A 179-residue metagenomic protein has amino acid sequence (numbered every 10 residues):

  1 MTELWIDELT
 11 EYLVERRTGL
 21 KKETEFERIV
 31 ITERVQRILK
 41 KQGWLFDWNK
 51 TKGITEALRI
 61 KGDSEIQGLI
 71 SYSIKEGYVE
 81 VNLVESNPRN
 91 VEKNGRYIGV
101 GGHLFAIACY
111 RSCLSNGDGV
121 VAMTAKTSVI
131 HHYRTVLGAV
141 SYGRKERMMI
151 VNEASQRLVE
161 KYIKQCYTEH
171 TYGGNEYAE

Functional and structural regions predicted by a protein language model:
M1-G95, Y110-V120, S128-H131, T135-E179: Non-catalytic substrate-recognition and accessory regions of acyl/acetyltransferase enzymes
G95-I107: Conserved acetyl-CoA pyrophosphate-binding loop and the N-cap/start of the following alpha-helix in GNAT-like
